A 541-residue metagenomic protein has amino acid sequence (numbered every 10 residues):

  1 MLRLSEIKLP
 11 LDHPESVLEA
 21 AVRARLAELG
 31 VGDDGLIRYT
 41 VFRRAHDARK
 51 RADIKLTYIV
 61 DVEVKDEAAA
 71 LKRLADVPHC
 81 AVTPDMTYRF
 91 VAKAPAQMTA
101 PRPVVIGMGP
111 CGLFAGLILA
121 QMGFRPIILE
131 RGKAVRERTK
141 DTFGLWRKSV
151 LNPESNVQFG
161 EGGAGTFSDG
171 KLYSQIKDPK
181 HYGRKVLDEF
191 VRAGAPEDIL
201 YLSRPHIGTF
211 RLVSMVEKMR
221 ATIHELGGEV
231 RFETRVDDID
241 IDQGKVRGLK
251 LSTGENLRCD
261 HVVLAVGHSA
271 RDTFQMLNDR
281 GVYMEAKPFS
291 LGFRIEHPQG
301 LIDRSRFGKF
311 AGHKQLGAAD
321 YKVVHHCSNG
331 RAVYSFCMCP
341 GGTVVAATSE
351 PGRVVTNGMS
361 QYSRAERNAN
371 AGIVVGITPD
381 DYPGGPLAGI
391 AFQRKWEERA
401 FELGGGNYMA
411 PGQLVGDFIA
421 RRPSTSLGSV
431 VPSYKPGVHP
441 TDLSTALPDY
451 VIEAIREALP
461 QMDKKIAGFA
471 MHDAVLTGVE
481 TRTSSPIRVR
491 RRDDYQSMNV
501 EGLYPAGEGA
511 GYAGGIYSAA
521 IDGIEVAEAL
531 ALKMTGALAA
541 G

Functional and structural regions predicted by a protein language model:
M1-A52, D61-G541: Residues forming the flavin
I54-L56: Conserved AdoMet
